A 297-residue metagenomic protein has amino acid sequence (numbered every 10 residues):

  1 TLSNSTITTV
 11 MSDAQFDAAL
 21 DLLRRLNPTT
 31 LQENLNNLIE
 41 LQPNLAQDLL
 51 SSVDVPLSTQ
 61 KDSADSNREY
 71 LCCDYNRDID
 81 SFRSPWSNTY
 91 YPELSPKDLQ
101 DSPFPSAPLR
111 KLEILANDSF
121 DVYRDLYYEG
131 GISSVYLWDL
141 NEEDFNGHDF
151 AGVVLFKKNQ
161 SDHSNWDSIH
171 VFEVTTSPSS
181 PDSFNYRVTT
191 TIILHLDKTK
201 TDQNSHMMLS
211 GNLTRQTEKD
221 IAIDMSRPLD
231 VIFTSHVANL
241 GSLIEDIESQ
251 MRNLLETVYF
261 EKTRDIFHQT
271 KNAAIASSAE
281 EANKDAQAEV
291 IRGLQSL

Functional and structural regions predicted by a protein language model:
L2-L41, Q47: Eukaryotic low-complexity, mixed-charge intrinsically disordered interaction/regulatory segments enriched in acidic
D62-L297: Acidic, serine/threonine- and proline-rich low-complexity regulatory tracts
